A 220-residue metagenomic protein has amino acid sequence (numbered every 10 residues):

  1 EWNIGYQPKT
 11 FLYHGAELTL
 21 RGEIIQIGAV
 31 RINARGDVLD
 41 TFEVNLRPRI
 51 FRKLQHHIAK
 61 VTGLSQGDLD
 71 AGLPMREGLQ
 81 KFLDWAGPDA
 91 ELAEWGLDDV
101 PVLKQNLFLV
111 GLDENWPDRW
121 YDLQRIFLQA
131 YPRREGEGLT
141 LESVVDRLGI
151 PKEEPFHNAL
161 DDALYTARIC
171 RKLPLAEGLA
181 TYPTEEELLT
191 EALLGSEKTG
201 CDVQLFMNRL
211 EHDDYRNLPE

Functional and structural regions predicted by a protein language model:
E1-Y6, R125, Y165: Short, glycine/acidic-enriched loop or turn micro-motifs at the edges of active sites
W2-P101, Q105-F108, D146: Conserved non-catalytic scaffold segment of RNase H-like nuclease domains
L46, K53-Q55, A59, Q66-L69 (+1 more regions): Active-site-proximal helix-loop-helix substrate-binding element of RNase H-like nuclease domains
N106-V110, R147, K172-A176: Active-site catalytic microenvironments for nucleophilic, acid-base chemistry
L109-P132: Histidine/lysine/aspartate-rich catalytic loop segments that bind and position anionic ligands
N158-R171: Acidic, divalent-metal-coordinating active-site segment for phosphoryl/phosphodiester hydrolysis, typified by short
I169-E220: Acidic two-metal-ion nuclease catalytic site recognized across multiple nuclease folds, prominently DnaQ/RNase D-T
